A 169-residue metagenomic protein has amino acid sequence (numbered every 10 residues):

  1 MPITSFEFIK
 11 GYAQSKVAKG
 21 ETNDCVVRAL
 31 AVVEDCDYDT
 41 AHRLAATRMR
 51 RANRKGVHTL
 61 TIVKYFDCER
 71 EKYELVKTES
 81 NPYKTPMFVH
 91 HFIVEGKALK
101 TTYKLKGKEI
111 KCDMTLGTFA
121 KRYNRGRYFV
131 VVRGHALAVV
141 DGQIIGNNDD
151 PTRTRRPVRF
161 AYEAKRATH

Functional and structural regions predicted by a protein language model:
M1-K72, V76: Active-site nucleophile-adjacent alpha helix/oxyanion-hole segment immediately C-terminal to the catalytic cysteine
I3-F6, Q14, G107, R127 (+2 more regions): Low-complexity, intrinsically disordered short peptide segments enriched in small/polar/basic residues
G11-A13, V17, K108, K165-A167: Short linear sequence elements within intrinsically disordered, low-complexity coil regions
V27-V33, A41, V130, L137-V139 (+1 more regions): Generic hydrophobic secondary-structure signal
M49-G134, V140-G142, N147-D149: Conserved active-site-adjacent core of cysteine acyl-enzyme catalytic domains
I144-H169: Noncatalytic regulatory segments and standalone regulatory/sensor domains
